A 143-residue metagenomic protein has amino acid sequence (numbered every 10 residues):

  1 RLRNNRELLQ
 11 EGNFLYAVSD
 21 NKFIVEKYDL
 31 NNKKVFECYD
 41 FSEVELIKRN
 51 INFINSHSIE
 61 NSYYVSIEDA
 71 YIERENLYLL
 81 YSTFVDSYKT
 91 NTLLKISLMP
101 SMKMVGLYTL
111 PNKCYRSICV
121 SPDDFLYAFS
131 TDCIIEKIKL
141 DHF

Functional and structural regions predicted by a protein language model:
R1, V35-S62, Y108-N112: Surface-exposed loop and turn segments in beta-propeller and other repeat-based domains that flank or scaffold
L2-E37: Hydrophobic, aromatic-enriched interface-forming segments
R3-E7, V65-D69, N112-P122: Repeated scaffold domains used in trafficking and secretory/extracellular systems, primarily beta-propellers
L9-D20, D69-D86, V120, D124-S130: Short beta-strand elements that form the blades of beta-propeller/WD-repeat-like and other beta-sheet-rich scaffold
K22-Y28, S87-L94, I134-D141: Structural motif
D29-K33, S97-S101, L140-F143: Short loop/turn segments that connect beta-strands within beta-propeller blades
H57-L98: Loop/turn-rich, solvent-exposed surfaces of beta-rich toroidal or solenoidal domains
R116-F143: Blade-level signature of beta-propeller repeat domains, shared across WD40, Kelch, NHL, RCC1 and BNR/Asp-box propellers
